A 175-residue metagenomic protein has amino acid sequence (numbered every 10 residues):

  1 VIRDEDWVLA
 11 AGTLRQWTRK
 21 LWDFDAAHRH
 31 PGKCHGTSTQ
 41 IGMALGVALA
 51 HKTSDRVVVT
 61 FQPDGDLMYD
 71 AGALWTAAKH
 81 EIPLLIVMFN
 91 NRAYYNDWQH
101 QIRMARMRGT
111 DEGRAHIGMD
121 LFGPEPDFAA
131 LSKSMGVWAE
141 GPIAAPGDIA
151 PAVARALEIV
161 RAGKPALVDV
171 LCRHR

Functional and structural regions predicted by a protein language model:
V1-T13: Active-site pocket-lining segments that scaffold enzyme catalytic pockets across diverse folds
W17-H174: Thiamine diphosphate
